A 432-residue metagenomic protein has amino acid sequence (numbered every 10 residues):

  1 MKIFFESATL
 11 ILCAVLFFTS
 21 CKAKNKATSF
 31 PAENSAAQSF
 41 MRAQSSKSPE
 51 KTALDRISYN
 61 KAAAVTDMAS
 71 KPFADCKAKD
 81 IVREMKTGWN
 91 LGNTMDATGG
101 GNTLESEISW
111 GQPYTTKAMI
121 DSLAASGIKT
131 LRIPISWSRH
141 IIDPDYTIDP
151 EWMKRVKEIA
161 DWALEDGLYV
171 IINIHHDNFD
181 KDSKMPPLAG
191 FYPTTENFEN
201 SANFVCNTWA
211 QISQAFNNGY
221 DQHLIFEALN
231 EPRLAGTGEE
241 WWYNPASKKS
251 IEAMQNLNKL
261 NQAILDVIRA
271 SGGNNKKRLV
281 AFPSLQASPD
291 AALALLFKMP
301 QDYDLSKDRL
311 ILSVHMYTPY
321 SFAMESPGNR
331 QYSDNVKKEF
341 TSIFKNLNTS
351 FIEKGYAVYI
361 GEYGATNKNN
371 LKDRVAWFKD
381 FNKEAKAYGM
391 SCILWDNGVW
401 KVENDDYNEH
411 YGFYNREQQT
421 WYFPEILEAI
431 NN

Functional and structural regions predicted by a protein language model:
F18-S20: C-terminal motif of bacterial Sec signal peptides marking the signal peptidase cleavage site
K22-T28: Bacterial lipoprotein signal-peptidase II cleavage site
F30, A37-T130, F351: N-terminal carbohydrate-binding accessory modules
A64-S70, Q112, N207-A210, Q214 (+4 more regions): Extracellular glycoside hydrolase catalytic/binding regions
A69-S70, G111-T130, D145-I174, D180-A228 (+1 more regions): An active-site-proximal structural segment forming one wall of the substrate-binding cleft that immediately precedes
K86-N93, K129-I135, Y169-N173, I225-A228 (+4 more regions): Structural recognition of the beta-strand scaffold that forms the well-ordered cores of secreted hydrolase catalytic
G88, R374-N432: Extended, alpha-helix-rich binding/interface surfaces that flank or overlap catalytic cores and mediate recognition
L91-T115, D143-I148, N197, S321-F340: Acidic/histidine-rich helix-loop elements that form or flank divalent-metal/phosphate-binding sites at the catalytic
